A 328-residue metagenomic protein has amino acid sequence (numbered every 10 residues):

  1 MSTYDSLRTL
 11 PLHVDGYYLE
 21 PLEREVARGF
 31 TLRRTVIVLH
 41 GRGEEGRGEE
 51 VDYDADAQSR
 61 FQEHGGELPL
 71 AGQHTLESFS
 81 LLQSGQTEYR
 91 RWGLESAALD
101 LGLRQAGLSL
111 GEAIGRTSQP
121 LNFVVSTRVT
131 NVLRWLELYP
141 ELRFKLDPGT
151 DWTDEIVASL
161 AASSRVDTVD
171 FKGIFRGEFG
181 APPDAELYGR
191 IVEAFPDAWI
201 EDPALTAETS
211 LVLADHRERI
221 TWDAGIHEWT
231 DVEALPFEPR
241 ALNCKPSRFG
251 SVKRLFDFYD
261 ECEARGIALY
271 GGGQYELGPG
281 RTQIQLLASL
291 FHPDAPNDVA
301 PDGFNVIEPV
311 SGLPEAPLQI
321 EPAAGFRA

Functional and structural regions predicted by a protein language model:
M1-T35: Short, Gly/Pro- and small/polar-rich lid/capping loops
Y4-S6, L39-A106: Metal- or metallocofactor-binding catalytic centers and their adjacent structured scaffolds across diverse enzyme
R34-V36, P120-N122, A241: Broad gene-expression machinery/nucleic-acid interaction feature
E44, L103, G115, A264-I267 (+1 more regions): Generic secondary-structure signature for well-ordered alpha-helical cores
Q83-G85, E141, L242-C244: A short, structure-level motif marking secondary-structure boundaries and short turns
R91-W199, P203-L205: Active-site-facing alpha/beta catalytic cores
T153-A288, A295-P314: Catalytic core of soluble alpha/beta enzymes
P309-A328: Structural signal for terminal/edge beta-strands and the immediately following C-terminal loop/tail that closes
